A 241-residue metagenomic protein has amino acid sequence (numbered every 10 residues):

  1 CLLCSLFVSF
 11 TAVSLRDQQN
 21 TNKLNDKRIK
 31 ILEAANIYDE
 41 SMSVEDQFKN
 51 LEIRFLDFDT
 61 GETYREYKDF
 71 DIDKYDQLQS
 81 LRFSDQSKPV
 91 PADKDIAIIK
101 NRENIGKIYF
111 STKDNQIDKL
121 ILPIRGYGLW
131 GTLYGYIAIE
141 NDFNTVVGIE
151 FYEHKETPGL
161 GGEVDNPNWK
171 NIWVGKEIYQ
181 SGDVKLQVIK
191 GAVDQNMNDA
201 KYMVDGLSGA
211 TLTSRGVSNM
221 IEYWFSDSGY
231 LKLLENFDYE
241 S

Functional and structural regions predicted by a protein language model:
C1-S241: Flexible, solvent-exposed loop/hinge segments and secondary-structure transition points
